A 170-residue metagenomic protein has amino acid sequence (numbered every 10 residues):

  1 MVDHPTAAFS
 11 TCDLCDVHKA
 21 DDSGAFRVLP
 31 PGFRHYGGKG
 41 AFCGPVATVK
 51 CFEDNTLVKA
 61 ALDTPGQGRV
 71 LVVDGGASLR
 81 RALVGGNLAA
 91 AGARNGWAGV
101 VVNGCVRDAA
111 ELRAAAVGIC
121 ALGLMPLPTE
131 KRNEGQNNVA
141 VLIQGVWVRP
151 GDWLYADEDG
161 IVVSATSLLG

Functional and structural regions predicted by a protein language model:
V2-P150, S167-G170: Feature captures the catalytic cores and cofactor-binding loops of soluble hydro-lyases/lyases that act on carboxylate
V163-A165: Short beta-strand-to-turn element immediately C-terminal to the catalytic PLP-Schiff-base lysine in fold type I
